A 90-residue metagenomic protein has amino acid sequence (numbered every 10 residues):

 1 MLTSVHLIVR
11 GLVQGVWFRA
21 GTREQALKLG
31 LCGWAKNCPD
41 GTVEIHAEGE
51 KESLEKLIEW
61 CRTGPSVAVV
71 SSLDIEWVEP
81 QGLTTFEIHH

Functional and structural regions predicted by a protein language model:
M1-H90: Intrinsically disordered, low-complexity, mixed-charge
